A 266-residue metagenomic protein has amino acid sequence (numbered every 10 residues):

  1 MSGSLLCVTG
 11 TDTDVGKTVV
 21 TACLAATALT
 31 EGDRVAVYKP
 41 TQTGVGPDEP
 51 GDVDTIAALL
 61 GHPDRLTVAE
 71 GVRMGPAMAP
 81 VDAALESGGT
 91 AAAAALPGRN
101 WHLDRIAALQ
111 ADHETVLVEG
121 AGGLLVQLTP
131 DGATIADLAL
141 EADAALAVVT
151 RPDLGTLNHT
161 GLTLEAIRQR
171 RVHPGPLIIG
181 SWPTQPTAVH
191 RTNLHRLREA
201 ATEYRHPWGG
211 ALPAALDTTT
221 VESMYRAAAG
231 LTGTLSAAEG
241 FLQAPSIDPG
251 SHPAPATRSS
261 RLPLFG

Functional and structural regions predicted by a protein language model:
G3, V19-A94, R105-A107: N-terminal phosphate/diphosphate-binding loop that engages ATP/GTP or pyrophosphate donors across diverse enzyme folds
G10-D12, P40-T41, E70-V72, V81 (+3 more regions): Fold-independent oxyanion-binding glycine-rich loops and adjacent beta-strand/coil segments at enzyme active sites
V15-G16: Conserved glycine(s) of the Walker
C23, T115, G120-T202: Conserved catalytic-core segment of NTP-binding enzymes
L29-D33, A58-R65, A83, A111 (+4 more regions): Generic secondary-structure signature for well-ordered alpha-helical cores
P80-L128: Phosphate-binding/switch loop-helix module in NTP-utilizing enzymes
E165-G266: C-terminal lobe/tail of nucleotide-utilizing enzymes
